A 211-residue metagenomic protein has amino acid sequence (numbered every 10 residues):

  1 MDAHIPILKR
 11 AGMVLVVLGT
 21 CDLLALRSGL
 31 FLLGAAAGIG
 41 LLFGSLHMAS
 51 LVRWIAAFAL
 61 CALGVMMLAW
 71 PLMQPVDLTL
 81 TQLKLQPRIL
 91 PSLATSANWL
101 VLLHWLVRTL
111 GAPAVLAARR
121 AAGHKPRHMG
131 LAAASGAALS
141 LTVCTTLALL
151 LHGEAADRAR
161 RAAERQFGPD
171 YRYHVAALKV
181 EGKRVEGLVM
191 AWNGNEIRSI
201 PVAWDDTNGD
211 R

Functional and structural regions predicted by a protein language model:
M1-D210: Topology signature of small-to-medium multi-pass alpha-helical membrane proteins
